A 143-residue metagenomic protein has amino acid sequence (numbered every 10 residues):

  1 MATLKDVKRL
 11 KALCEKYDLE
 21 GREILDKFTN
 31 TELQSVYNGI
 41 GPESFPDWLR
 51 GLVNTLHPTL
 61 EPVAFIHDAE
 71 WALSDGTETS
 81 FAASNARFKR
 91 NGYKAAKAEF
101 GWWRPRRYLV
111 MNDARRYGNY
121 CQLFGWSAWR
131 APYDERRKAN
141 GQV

Functional and structural regions predicted by a protein language model:
M1-V143: Extended terminal accessory/targeting regions
